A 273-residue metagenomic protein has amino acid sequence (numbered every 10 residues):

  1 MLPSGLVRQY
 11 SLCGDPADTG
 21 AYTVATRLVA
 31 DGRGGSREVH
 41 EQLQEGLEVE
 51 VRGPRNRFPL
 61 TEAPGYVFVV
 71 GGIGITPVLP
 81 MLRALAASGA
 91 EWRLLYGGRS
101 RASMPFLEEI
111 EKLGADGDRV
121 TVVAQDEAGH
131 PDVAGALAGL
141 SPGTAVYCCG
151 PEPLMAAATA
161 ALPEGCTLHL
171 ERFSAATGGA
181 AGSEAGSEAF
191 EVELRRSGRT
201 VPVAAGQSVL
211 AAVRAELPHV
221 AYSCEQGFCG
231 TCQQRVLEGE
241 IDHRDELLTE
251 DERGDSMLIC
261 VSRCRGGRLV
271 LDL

Functional and structural regions predicted by a protein language model:
M1-E48, R52, G98-S100, E111: Ferredoxin-reductase
G5-V7, G198-T200, R268: Short, mixed charged/polar active-site loops that provide acid/base catalysis or chelate metal/phosphate cofactors
A25-T26, Y66-V70, V213: Well-ordered beta-strand segments characteristic of repetitive beta-sheet solenoids
R37-R196, P202: FNR/FR-type flavoprotein reductase catalytic core
L47-E50, T231, R268: Residue-level marker of beta-strand positions
P77, P218-H243, R253-G266: Local cysteine-cluster metal-coordination motifs and their immediate loop/turn environment, predominantly Fe-S cluster
D126-A128, A204, G266-L273: Short flanking/linker segments adjacent to small metal-binding domains or redox-active Cys/His motifs
S187-A221: C-terminal accessory/binding modules appended to enzymatic or scaffolding proteins
